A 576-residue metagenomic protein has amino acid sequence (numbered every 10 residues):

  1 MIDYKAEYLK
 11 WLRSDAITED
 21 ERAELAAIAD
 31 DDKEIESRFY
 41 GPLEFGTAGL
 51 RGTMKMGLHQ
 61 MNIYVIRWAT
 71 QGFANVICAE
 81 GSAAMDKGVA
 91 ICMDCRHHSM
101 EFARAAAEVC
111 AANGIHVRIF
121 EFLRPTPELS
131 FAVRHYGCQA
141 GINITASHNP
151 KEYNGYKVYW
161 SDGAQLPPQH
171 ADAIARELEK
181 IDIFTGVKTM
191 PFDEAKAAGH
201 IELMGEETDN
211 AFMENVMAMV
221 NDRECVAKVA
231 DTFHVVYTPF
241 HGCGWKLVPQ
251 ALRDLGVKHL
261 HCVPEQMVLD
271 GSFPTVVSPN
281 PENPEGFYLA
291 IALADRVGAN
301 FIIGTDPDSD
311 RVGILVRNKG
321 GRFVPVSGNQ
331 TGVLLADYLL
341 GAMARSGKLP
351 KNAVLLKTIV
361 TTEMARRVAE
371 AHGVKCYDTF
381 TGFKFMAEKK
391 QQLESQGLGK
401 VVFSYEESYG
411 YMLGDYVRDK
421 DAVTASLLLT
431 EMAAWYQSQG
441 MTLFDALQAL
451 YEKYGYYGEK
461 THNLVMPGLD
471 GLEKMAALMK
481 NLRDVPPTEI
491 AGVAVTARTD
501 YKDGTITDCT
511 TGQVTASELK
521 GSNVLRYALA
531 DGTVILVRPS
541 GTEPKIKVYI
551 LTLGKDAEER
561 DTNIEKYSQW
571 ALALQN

Functional and structural regions predicted by a protein language model:
D3-A106, A195-K196, I201-V235, C243: An N-terminal, well-structured beta->alpha segment
E34-L43, N154-G286, A292-A294: Gly/Ser/Thr-enriched, mixed-charge loops and adjacent short helices that form phosphate/oxyanion-binding elements
F39-H59, A146-N149, P239-A251, P307 (+3 more regions): Conserved phosphate/anionic-ligand binding catalytic regions in large, soluble enzymes, centered on
A90-Y153, G256-G313: N-terminal small/polar loop signature for handling phosphorylated ligands or for N-terminal nucleophile
F102-C110, Y153-W160, D310-Q330, A365: Short Gly/Thr/Asp-enriched flexible loops that form oxyanion-binding sites at enzyme active sites
Y159-M190, N329-N352, K357-R366, A422 (+1 more regions): Glycine-rich phosphate-binding loop plus the immediately following alpha-helix
D295, A299-F301, R322-V324, A342-R538 (+3 more regions): Phosphate-binding and adjacent anionic-ligand microenvironments
